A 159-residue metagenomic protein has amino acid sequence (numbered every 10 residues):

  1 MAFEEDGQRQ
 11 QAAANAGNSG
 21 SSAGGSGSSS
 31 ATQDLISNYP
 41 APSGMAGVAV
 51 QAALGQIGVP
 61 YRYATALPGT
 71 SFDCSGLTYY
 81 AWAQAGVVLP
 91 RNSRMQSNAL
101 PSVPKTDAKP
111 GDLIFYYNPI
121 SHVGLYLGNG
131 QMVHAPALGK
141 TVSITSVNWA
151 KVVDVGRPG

Functional and structural regions predicted by a protein language model:
M1-P60, K151, P158-G159: Intrinsically disordered, low-complexity, Pro/Ser/Thr/Asn/Gly/Ala-rich spacer/linker segments adjacent to signal
P42-M45, T70, T106, Y116: Residue-level signature of the cytosolic catalytic core of signaling kinases
G47-V50, L54-G58, M95, L100 (+3 more regions): Compact recognition or signaling/catalytic modules
V50, C74, K109, N129 (+2 more regions): Long, low-complexity hydrophobic alpha-helices enriched in A/L/V/I and glycine
I57-P110: Catalytic cysteine-centered active-site loop
P68-T70, L138, V147-W149: Gly/Ser-enriched beta-turn/beta-hairpin loop segments
V87-T141, T145-S146: ...with weaker cross-activation on analogous glycine-rich loops/strands in unrelated enzymes
